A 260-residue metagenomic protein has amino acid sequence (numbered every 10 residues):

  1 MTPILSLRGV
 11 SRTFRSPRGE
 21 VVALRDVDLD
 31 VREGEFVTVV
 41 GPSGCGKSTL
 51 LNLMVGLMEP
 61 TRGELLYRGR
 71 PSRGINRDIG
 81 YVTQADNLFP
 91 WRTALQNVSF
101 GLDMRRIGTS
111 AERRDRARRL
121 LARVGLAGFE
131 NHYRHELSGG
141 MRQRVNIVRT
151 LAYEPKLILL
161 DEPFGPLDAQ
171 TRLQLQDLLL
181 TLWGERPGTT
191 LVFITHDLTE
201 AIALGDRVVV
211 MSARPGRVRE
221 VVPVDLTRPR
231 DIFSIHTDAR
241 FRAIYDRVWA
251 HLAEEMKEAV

Functional and structural regions predicted by a protein language model:
M1-I4, T13-D26: A short, flexible loop at the N-terminus of ABC-type nucleotide-binding domains that lies
V40-P42: The feature captures the beta-strand-to-loop junction immediately N-terminal to the Walker
V55: Helix-to-loop junction immediately C-terminal to a conserved catalytic motif
G63-I75: Conserved ABC transporter NBD signature motif
R92-F100: Short coil-to-helix segment of the ABC ATPase nucleotide-binding domain corresponding to the Q-loop/switch region
D103, S110-F129, L180-T181: Conserved ABC ATPase "signature" region
H132-H135, Y153: Conserved signature/switch motifs of ABC ATPase nucleotide-binding domains
R172-P187: Helical segment within the ABC ATPase nucleotide-binding domain
